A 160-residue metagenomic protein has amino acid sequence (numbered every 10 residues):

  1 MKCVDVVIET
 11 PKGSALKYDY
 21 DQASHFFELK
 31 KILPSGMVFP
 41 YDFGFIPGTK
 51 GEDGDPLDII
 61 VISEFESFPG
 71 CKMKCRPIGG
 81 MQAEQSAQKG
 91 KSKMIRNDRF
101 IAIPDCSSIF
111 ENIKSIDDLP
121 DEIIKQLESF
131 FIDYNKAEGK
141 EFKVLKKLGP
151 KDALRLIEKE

Functional and structural regions predicted by a protein language model:
M1-E160: Hydrophobic N-terminal alpha-helices or hydrophobic patches in metabolic proteins across all domains of life
